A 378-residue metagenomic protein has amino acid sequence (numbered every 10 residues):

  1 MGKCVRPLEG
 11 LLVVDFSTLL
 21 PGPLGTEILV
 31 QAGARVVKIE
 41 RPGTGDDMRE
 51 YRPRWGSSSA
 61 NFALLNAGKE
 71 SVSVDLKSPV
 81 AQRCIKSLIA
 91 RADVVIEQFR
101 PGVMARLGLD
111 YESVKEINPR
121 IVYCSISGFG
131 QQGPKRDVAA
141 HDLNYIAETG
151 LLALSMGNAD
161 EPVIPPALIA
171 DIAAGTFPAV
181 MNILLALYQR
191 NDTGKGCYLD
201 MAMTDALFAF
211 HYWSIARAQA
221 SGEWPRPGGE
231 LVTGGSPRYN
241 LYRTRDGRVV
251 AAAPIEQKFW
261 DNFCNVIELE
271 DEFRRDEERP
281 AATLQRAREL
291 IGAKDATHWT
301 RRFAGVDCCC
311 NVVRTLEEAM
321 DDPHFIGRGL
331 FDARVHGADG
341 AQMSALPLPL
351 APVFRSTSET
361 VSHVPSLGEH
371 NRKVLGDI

Functional and structural regions predicted by a protein language model:
M1-D192, S366, H370-I378: N-terminal helix-loop segment corresponding to the beta1-alpha1 unit of nucleotide/adenylate-binding folds
G2-C4, V335-I378: Flexible, small-/acidic-enriched active-site or ligand-binding loops
G43, F129-G130, M203-F208, D246-R248 (+2 more regions): Glycine-rich beta-alpha junction loops
F62, G228-G234, N240-L241, G340-L346 (+1 more regions): Short Gly/Pro-enriched turn/cap motifs at secondary-structure boundaries
T149, G175-G196, A209, W213-S221 (+1 more regions): Oxidoreductase and adenylate-handling cofactor-binding alpha/beta cores
V163-A174, G196-Y198, G229-E230, P237-Y239 (+2 more regions): A short glycine-threonine-serine/GTX helix/turn-capping micro-motif
T233, P237-V306, C310: Aromatic-enriched alpha-helical interface/lid elements that frame and gate functional surfaces
A304-R328, A333: Conserved PLP cofactor-binding pocket of PLP-dependent enzymes
